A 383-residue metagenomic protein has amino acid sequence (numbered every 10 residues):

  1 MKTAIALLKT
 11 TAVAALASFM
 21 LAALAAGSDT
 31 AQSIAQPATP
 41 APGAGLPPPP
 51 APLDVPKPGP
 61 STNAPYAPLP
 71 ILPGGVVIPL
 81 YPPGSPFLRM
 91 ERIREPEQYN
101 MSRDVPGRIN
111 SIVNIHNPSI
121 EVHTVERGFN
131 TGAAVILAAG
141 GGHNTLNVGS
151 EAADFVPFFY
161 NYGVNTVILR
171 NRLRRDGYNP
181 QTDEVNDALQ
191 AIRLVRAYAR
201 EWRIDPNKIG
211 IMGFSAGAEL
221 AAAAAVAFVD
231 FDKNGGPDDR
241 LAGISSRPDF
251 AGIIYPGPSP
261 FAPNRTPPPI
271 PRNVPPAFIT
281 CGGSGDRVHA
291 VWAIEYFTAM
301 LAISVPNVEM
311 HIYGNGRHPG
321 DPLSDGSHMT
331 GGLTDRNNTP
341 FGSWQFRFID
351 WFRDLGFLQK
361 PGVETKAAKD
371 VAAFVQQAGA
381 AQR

Functional and structural regions predicted by a protein language model:
P48-N130: N-terminal cap/lid segment of alpha/beta-hydrolase-fold proteins
T124, V148-V167, F297-T298: Short amphipathic alpha-helix adjacent to the substrate-entry channel of hydrolases
T131-G140: Short beta-strand element of the alpha/beta-hydrolase
N147-V148, D154-F155, L169-R203, R336-P340: Catalytic nucleophile-loop/oxyanion-hole region of alpha/beta-hydrolase and closely related hydrolase-like folds
N186-R272, A367-V371, A378-Q382: Primarily recognizes the serine-hydrolase "nucleophile elbow" in alpha/beta-hydrolase and SGNH/GDSL folds
N273, I279-C281, G285: Short beta-strand/loop motif that positions the catalytic acidic residue of the alpha/beta-hydrolase fold
D286-E295: Conserved alpha/beta-hydrolase "acid-adjacent" motif
I294, L301-R383: C-terminal catalytic histidine-bearing segment of alpha/beta-hydrolase fold enzymes
